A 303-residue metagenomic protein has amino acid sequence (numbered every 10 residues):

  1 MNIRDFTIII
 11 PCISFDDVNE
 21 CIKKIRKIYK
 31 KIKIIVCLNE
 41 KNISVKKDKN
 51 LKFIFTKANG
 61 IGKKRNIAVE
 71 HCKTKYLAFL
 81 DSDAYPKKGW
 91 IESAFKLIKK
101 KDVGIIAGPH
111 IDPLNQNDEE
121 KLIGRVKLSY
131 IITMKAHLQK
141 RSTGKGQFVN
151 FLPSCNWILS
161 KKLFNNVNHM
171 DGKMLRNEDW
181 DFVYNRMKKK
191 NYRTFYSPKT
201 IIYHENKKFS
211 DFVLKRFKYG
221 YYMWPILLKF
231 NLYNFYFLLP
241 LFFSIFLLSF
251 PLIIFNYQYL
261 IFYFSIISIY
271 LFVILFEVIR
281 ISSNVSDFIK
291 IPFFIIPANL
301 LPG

Functional and structural regions predicted by a protein language model:
S14-I28: Short, well-formed alpha-helical segments that are part of the catalytic scaffolds of diverse glycosyltransferases
T56-C72, S93, Q147: Glycine-rich, basic loop-to-helix element that forms the pyrophosphate-binding segment of sugar-nucleotide handling
K73-T74, P153-V167: Conserved nucleotide-sugar donor-binding and metal-coordinating catalytic region shared by glycosyltransferases
L77: Short aromatic/hydrophobic "clamp" motif used to bind/position activated sugar donors
G89-R125: Conserved donor NDP-sugar-binding/catalytic core segment of glycosyltransferases
K135-L159, L175, D181, I202 (+2 more regions): A recurrent flexible, glycine/aromatic-enriched loop bordering the glycosyltransferase active site that acts as
D171-F230: Catalytic donor/gating beta->alpha subdomain of glycosyltransferases that bind UDP-sugars
L241-G303: Membrane-embedded multi-pass helical conduit in multi-pass membrane proteins, especially envelope-biosynthetic
